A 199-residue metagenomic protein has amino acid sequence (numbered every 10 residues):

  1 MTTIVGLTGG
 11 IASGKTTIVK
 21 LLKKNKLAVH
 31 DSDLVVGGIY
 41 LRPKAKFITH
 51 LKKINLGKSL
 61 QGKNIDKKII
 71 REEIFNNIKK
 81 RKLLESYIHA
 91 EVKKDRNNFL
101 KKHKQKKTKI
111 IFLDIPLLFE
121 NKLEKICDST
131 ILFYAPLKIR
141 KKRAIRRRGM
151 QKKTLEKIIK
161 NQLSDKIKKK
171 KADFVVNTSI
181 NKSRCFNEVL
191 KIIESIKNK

Functional and structural regions predicted by a protein language model:
V5-L7: Hydrophobic anchor at the beta1->P-loop junction of P-loop NTPases
G9, L21: The Walker A (P-loop) glycine that initiates the GxxxxGKT/S ATP-binding motif of P-loop NTPases
S13: ATP-binding Walker
T16: Walker A/P-loop
K23-S32, A45: Post-Walker A helix-loop "phosphate-sensing" segment adjacent to the P-loop in P-loop NTPases
L34-T108: ATP-dependent small-molecule kinase phosphotransfer cores that center on conserved nucleotide phosphate-binding segments
K53, N97-Q105, K109-R147: ATP-dependent NMP and nucleoside kinases share a basic, alpha-helical "lid"
R96, K125-I126, L137, R146-K199: Small-molecule kinase domains that catalyze NTP-dependent phosphoryl transfer to phosphate-bearing small molecules
